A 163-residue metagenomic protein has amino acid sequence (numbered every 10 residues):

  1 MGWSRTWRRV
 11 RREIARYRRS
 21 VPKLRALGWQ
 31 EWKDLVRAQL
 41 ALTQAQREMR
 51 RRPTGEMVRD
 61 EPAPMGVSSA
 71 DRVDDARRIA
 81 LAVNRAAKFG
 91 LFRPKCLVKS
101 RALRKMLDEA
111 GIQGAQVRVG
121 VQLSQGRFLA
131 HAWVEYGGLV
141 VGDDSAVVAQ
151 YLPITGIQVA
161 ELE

Functional and structural regions predicted by a protein language model:
M1-G66, A82-F92, E109-A110, D144-S145 (+1 more regions): N-terminal accessory/pre-domain segments preceding catalytic cores
P64-A80: Short, composition-biased local secondary-structure segments
R78, A82, R101-E163: Hydrophobic/aromatic-rich core segments of domains that either
